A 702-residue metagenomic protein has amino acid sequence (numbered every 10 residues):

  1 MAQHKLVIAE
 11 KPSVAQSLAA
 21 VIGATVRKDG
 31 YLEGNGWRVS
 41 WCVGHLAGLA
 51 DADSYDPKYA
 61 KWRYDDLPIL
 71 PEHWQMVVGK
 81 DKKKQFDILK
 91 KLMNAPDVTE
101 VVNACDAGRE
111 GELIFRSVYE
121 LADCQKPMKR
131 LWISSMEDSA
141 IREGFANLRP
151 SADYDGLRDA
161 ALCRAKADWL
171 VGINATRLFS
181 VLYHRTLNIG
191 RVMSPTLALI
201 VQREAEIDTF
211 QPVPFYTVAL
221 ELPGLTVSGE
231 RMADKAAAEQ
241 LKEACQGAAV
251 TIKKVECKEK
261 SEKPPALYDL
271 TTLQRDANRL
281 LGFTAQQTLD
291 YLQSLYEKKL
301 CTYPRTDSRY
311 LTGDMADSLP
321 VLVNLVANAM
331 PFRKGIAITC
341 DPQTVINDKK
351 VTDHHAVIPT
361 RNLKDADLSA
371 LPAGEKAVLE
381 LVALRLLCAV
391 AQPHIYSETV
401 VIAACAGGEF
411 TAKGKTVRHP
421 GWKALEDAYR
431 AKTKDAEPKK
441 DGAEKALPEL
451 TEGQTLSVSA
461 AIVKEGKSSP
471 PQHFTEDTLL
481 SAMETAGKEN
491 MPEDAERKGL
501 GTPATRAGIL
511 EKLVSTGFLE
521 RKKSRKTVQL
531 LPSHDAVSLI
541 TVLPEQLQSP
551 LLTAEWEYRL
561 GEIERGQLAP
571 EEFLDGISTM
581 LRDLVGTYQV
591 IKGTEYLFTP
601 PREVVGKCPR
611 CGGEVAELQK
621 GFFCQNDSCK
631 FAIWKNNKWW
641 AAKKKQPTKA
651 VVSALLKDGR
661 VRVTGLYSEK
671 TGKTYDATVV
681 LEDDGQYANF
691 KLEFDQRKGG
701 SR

Functional and structural regions predicted by a protein language model:
M1-A165, W169, P470: Intrinsically disordered, low-complexity regulatory segments
A2-L6, K82, M93, T99 (+7 more regions): Basic, low-complexity terminal or inter-domain segments flanking catalytic cores
Q3-L6, A104-A107, H184-T186, C257-A266 (+3 more regions): Conserved short loop/turn motifs at secondary-structure junctions
A9-E10, W41-V43, C105, V171 (+6 more regions): Flexible glycine-/small-residue-rich
P12-A19, G36-V39, V43, G79-K90 (+19 more regions): Amphipathic alpha-helical transducer elements in NTP-driven molecular machines
P96, D138-L222, C257-S261: C-terminal or mid-to-C-terminal helical accessory/interaction module adjacent to the motor/catalytic core
A236-Y268, Q274: Metal- or metallocofactor-binding catalytic centers and their adjacent structured scaffolds across diverse enzyme
